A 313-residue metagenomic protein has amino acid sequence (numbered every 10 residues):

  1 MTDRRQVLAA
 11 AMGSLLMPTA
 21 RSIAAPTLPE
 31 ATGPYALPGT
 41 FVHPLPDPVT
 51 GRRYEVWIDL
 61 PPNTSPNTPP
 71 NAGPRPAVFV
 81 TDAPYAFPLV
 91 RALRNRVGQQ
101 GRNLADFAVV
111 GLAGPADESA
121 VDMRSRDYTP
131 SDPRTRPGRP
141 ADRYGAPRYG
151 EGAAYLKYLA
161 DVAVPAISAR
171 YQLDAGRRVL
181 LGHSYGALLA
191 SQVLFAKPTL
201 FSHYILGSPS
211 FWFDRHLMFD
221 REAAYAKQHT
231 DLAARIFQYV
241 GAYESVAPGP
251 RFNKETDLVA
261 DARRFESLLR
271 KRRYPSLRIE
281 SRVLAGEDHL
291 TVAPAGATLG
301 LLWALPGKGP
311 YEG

Functional and structural regions predicted by a protein language model:
Q6-A24: N-terminal export signals
I23-P76: A domain-start/cap signature at the N-terminus of enzymes
G73-Y158, V162, A166, R170: Serine-hydrolase catalytic machinery in alpha/beta-hydrolase-like enzymes
G114, I205-W212, Y243: Active-site nucleophile loop of the alpha/beta-hydrolase fold
L173-G182: Alpha/beta-hydrolase fold nucleophile elbow
G182, G186, A190: Gly/Ala-rich beta-loop-alpha elbow adjacent to hydrolase catalytic centers
Q192-S202: Conserved hydrolase catalytic core segment
F213-S276: The feature captures the conserved acid-bearing segment of alpha/beta-hydrolase catalytic domains
